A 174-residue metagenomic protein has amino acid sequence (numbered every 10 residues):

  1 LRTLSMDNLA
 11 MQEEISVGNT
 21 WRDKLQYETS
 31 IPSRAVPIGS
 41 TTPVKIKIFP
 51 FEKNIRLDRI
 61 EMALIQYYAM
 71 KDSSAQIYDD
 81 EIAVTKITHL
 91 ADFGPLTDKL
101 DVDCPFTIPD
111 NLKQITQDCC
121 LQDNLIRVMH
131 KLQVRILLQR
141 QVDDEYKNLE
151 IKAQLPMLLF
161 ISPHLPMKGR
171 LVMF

Functional and structural regions predicted by a protein language model:
L1-F174: C-terminal beta-sandwich interaction modules and adjacent acidic, Ser/Thr/Pro/Gly-rich low-complexity tails used
